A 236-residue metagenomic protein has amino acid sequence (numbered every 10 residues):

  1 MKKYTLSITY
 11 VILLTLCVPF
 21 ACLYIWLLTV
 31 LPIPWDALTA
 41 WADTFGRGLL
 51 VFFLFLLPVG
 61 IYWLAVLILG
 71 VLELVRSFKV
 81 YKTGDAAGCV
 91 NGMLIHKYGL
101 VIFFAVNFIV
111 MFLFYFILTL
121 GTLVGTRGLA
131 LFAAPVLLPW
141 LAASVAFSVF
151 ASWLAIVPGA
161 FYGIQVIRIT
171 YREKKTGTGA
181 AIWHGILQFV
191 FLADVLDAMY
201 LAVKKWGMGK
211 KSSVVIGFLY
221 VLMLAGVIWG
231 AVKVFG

Functional and structural regions predicted by a protein language model:
S7-Y24: Alpha-helical transmembrane segments
C22-W41, M111-L129: Membrane-helix interface motif
A37-P58, F132-S148: Membrane-interface segments at the starts/ends of alpha-helical transmembrane spans
W63-Y81, F161-I169: Membrane-water interface of transmembrane alpha-helices
F78-A143: Alpha-helical transmembrane segments with an aromatic anchor "belt"
A155-E173, D197-L201: Alpha-helical transmembrane segments in multipass membrane proteins, preferentially the mid-helix core
A181-L201: Hydrophobic, aromatic-rich membrane-embedded alpha-helical segments
G226-G236: Juxtamembrane boundary at the C-terminal end of a transmembrane helix
